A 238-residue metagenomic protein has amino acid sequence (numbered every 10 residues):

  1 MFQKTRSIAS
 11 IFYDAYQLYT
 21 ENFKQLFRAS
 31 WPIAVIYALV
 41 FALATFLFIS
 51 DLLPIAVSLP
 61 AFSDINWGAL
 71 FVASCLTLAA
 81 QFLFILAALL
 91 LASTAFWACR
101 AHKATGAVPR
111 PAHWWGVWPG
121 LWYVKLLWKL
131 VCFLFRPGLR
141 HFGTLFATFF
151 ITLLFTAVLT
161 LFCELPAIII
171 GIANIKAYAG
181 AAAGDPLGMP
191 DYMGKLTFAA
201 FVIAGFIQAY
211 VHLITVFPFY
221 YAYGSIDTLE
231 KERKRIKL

Functional and structural regions predicted by a protein language model:
M1-F23: Alpha-helical, coiled-coil/dimerization segments enriched in small aliphatic residues
F2, D51-S63, G68-F71, L91-G106 (+3 more regions): Juxtamembrane transition segments at transmembrane-helix termini in multipass membrane proteins
Y16-P32, F135-F150: Membrane-interface helix starts
R28, P32, I36, V40 (+7 more regions): Hydrophobic alpha-helical transmembrane segments of multipass integral membrane proteins, especially permease/channel
I33-P54: Transmembrane-helix bundle segments that line or gate the permeation/cavity pathway in multi-pass membrane proteins
L70-A87, A204: Alpha-helical transmembrane segments
R110-W114: Gly/serine-rich nucleotide phosphate-binding loop at the start of the catalytic core of nucleotide/ADP-ribose-handling
